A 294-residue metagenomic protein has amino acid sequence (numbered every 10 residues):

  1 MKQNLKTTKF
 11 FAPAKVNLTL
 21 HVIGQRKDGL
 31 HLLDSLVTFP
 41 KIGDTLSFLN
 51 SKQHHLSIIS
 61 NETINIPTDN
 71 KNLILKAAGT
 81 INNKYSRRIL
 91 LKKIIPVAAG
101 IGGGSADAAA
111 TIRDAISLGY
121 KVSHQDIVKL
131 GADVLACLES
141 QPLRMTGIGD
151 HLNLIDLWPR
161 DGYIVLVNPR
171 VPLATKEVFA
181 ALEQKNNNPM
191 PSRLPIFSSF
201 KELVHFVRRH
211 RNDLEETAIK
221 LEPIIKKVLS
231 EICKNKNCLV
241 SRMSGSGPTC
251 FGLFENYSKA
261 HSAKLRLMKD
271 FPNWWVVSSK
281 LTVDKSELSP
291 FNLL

Functional and structural regions predicted by a protein language model:
M1-A99, I116-S117, W158-R160, N168-V171: ATP-binding N-lobe of GHMP and related small-molecule kinases
L56, E139-S140, R144-V240, E255-D270 (+1 more regions): Conserved, helical-rich catalytic subdomain that frames metal- and/or nucleotide-binding sites in enzyme alpha/beta
N83-L90, D114-L130, N256-K269: Phosphate-handling active-site elements
S86-L90, V240, W275: Residues at or immediately flanking beta-strands
A99-H124, A136, S140: DPxDG-like acidic metal-binding loop motif
G103-G104, M243-P248: Glycine-rich beta-strand-to-loop/alpha-helix junction loops that act as flexible
F251-L253: Short hydrophobic/aromatic beta-strand micro-patches that form the beta-sheet surface supporting nucleotide- or nucleic
